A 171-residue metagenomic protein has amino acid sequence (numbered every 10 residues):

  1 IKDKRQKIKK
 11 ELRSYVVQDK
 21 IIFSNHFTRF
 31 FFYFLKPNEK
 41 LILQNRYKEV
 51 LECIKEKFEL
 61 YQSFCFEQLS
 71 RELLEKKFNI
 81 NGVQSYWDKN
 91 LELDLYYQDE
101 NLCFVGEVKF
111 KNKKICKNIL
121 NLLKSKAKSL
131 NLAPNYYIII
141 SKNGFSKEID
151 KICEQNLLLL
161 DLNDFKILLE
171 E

Functional and structural regions predicted by a protein language model:
I1-K9: A short, conserved structural fragment
L12-E171: A cross-kingdom feature that marks ATP-driven nucleic-acid transaction machinery
